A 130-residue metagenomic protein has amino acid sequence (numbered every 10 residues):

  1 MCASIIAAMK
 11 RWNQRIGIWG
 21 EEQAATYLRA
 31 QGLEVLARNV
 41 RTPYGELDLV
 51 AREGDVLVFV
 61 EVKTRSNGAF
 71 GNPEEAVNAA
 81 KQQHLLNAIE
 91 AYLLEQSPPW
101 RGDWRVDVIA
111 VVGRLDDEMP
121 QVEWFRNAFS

Functional and structural regions predicted by a protein language model:
M1-R38: Acidic-basic catalytic patches of nuclease active cores, encompassing PD-(D/E)XK and other metal-cofactor nuclease
S4-A7, T64-R114: Catalytic cores of nucleic-acid endonucleases
Q23, A88-A91, W124: Alpha-helical elements of Rossmann-like donor-binding domains used by nucleotide-donor carbohydrate transfer enzymes
L28, L47-P73, L85: Conserved catalytic cores of phosphodiester-cleaving nucleases, focusing on short active-site segments
L33, R38-N39, E123-A128: Secondary-structure boundary/capping motif
T42-G45: Short acidic/glycine-enriched loop/turn segments that link adjacent beta-strands
V56-V58, R105-D107, E123: Protein kinase-like catalytic core scaffold
A110-S130: Short, low-complexity, polybasic intrinsically disordered segments
